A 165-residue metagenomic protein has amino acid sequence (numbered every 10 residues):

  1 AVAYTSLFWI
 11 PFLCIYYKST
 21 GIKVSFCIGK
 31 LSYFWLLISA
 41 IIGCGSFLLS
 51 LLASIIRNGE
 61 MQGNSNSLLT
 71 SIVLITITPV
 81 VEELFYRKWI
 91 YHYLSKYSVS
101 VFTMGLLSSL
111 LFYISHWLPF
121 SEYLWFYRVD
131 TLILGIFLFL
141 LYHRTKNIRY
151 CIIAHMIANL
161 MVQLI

Functional and structural regions predicted by a protein language model:
A1-A3, I41-S46, I165: Hydrophobic alpha-helical transmembrane segments in multi-pass membrane proteins
A1-K18: Alpha-helical transmembrane segments in multi-pass membrane proteins
F8-W9, L37-G45, G105-L111: Alpha-helical transmembrane segments
L13-V24, L141-T145: Structural signal for the C-terminal ends of transmembrane alpha-helices and the immediately following loop
I15-G21, F47-G59, L111-S121, L164: Membrane-interface helix-cap regions at the ends of transmembrane helices in multi-pass membrane proteins
T20-V81, K96: Juxtamembrane helix-loop-helix connectors linking adjacent transmembrane helices in multi-pass membrane enzymes
S65-I165: Transmembrane helix-loop-helix hairpins at the membrane interface of multi-pass integral membrane proteins
